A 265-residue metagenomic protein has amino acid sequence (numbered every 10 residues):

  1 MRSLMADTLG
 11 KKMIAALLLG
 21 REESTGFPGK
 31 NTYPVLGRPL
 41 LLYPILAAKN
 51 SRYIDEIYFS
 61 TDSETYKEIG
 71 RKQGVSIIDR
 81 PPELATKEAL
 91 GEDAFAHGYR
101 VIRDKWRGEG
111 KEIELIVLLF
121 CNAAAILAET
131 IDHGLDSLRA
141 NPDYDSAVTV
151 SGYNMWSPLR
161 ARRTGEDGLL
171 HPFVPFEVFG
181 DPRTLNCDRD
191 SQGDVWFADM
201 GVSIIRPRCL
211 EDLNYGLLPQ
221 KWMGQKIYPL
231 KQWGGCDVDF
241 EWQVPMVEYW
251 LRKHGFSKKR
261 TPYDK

Functional and structural regions predicted by a protein language model:
L4, T8-L9, D194-K265: Conserved alpha/beta core of the MobA/IspD/sugar-nucleotide pyrophosphorylase nucleotidyltransferase superfamily
G10-S60: N-terminal glycine-rich phosphate-binding loop and ensuing alpha1 helix
R21, P82, S151-G152: Histidine-centered beta-alpha loop that forms part of the nucleotide-sugar donor binding/catalytic region in diverse
I54, K111-I113, N141-Y144, F256: Short, high-confidence coil segments that cap the C-terminus of an alpha-helix and link into the following beta-strand
Y58, E64-V117, A125-D136: Short phosphate-binding loop-to-helix
H97, A124-L217: Conserved core of the sugar-phosphate nucleotidyltransferase
I102-G110, N141, Y215-K221: Alpha-helix termini
